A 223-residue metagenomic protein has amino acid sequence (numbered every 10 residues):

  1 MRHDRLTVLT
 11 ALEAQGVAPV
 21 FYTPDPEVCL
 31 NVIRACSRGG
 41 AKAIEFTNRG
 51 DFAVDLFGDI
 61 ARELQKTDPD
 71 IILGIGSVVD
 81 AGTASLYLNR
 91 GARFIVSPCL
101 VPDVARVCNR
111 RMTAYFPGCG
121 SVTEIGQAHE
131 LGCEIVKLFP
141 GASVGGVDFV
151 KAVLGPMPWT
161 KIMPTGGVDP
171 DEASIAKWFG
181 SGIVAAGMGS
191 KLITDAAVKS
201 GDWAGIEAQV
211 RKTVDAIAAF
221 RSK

Functional and structural regions predicted by a protein language model:
M1-G82, L86-R90, G180, S200-S222: Conserved N-terminal beta1-alpha1 strand-loop-helix module at the mouth
V17-F21, I44-F46, L73-S77, I95-V96 (+4 more regions): Hydrophobic faces of well-ordered beta-strands that scaffold small-molecule active sites in alpha/beta enzyme cores
V32, D80-R90, T123-L131, D169-A186: Catalytic cores of alpha/beta
S37-K42, L88-I95, R110-F116, E130-I135 (+2 more regions): Glycine-enriched alpha-helix->loop->beta-strand junction motifs that scaffold or abut catalytic
K42-G50, T83, L88-R90, R111 (+2 more regions): Glycine/Thr-rich beta-alpha phosphate-binding loop at enzyme active sites
K42-I44, F94-V104, K137-G146, G182-W203: Glycine-rich phosphate-binding active-site loops on the catalytic face of alpha/beta enzymes
N48-R49, V78, C99-V101, G120-S121 (+3 more regions): Short, ordered loop/turn segments at secondary-structure junctions
P98-V144: Histidine/lysine/aspartate-rich catalytic loop segments that bind and position anionic ligands
